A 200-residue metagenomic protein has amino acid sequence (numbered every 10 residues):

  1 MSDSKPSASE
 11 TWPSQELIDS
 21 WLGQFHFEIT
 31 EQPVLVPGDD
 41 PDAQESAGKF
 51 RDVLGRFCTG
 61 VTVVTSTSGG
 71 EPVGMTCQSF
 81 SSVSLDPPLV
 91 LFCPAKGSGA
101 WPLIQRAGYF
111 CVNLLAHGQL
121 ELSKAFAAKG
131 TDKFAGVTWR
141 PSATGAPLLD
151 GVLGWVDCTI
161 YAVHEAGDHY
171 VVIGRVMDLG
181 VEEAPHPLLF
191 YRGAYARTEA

Functional and structural regions predicted by a protein language model:
S2-A200: Basic, polyanion-binding surface patches
